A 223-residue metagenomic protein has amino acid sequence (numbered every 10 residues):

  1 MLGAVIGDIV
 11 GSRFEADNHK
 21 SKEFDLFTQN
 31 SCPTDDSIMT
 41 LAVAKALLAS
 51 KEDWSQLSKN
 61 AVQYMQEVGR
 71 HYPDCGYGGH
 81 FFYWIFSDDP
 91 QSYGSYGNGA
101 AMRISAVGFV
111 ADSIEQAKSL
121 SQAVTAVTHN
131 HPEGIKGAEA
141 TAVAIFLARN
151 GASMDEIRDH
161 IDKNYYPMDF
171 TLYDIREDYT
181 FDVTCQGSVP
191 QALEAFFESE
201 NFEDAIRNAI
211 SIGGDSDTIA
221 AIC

Functional and structural regions predicted by a protein language model:
M1-C223: Structured, active/binding-site neighborhoods that engage oxygen-rich ligands
